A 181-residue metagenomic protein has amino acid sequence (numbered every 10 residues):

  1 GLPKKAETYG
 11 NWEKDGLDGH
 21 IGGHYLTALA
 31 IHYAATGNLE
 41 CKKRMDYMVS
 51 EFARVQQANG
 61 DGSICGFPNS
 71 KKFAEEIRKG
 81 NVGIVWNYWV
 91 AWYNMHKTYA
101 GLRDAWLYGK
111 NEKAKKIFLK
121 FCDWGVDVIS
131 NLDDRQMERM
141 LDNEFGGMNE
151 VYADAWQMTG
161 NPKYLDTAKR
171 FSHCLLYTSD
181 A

Functional and structural regions predicted by a protein language model:
G1-G37, I84-W89, D104: Asp/Glu-centered strand-loop micro-motifs enriched in Gly/Pro and often flanked by an aromatic residue
G1-I21, E40-E76, E112: Low-complexity, Ser/Thr/Pro/Gly-enriched N-terminal "stalk/linker" regions
E13-T27, E40-K43, W89-K97, M140-E150: Aromatic- and histidine-enriched alpha-helix N-cap/loop-to-helix transition segments that scaffold the rims
Y25-L39, H96-E112, G147-N161: Well-ordered alpha-helical scaffold segments within catalytic/enzyme domains
G37-R54, G109-V128, M140, G160-L175: Extended, well-ordered alpha-helical scaffold segments
E76-I84: Acidic/His metal-coordination segments adjacent to aromatic residues that form catalytic metal sites in metalloenzymes
L132-D134: Membrane-interface helix caps and helix-loop-helix hairpins in membrane proteins
Y177-A181: Conserved small/polar residues in nucleotide/adenosyl-binding loops
